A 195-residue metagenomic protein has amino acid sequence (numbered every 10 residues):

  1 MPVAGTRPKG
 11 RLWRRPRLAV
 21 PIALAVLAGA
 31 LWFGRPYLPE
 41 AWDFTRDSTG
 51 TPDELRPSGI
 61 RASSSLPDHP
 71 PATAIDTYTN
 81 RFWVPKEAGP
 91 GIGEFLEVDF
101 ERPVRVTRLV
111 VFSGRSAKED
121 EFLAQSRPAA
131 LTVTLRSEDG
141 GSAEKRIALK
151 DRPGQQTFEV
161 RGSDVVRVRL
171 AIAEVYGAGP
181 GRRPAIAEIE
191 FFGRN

Functional and structural regions predicted by a protein language model:
M1-P21, A28-E101, E119, L123 (+1 more regions): Disordered, acidic Ser/Thr/Pro-rich linker "stalks" and the adjacent N-terminal cap of the next globular domain
K9, W13-P16, R108, K145 (+1 more regions): Amphipathic, alpha-helical segments enriched in basic
V20, G93, R115-N195: Trp- and acidic/polar-enriched beta-sheet ligand-binding modules for extracellular glycan and matrix recognition
G93, E101-V110, V165: Extended extracellular/luminal ectodomain segments enriched in beta-structured repeat modules
D99, V110-F112, A171: Beta-strand residues in well-ordered beta-sheet regions across diverse protein folds
